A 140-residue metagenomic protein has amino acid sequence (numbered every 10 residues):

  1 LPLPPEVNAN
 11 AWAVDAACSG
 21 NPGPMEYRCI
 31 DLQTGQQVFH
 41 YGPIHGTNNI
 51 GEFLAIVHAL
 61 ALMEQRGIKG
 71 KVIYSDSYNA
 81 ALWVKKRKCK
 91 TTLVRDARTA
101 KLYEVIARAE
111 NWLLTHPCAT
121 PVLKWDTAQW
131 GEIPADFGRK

Functional and structural regions predicted by a protein language model:
L1-I50, L62: RNase H-like nuclease fold core
C18-N21, A61-R139: RNase H catalytic domain
H45-N49, F53, R95, T99-L102: Flexible, glycine- and charge-enriched loops at secondary-structure boundaries
A55-V57: Alpha-helical metal-binding/catalytic segments enriched in His/Glu/Asp
